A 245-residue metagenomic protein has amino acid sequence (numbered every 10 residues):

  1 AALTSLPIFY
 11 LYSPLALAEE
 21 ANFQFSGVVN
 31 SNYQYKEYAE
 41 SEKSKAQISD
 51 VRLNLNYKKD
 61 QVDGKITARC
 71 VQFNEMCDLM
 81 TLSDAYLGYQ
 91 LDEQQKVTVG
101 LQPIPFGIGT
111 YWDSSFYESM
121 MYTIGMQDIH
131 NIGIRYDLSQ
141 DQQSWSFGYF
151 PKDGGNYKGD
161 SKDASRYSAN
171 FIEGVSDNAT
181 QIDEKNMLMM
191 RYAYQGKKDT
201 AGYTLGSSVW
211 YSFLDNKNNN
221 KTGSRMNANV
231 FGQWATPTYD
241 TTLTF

Functional and structural regions predicted by a protein language model:
A1-A2: Bacterial N-terminal signal peptides that target proteins for export
E19-K36, E40-G155, A193-K197: Outer membrane beta-barrel
E37-Y38, F116-M120, N170-S176, F213-K217: Extracytoplasmic loops and strand-loop junctions of Gram-negative outer membrane beta-barrel proteins
A46-I48, M80, D183-K185, G223-R225: Short, surface-exposed loop/turn motifs at beta-strand boundaries within globular domains
N156-T180, N216-N220: Solvent-exposed loop segments that connect transmembrane elements
K185, M190-F245: Detector for outer-membrane/organellar transmembrane beta-barrel domains, recognizing the amphipathic beta-strand
